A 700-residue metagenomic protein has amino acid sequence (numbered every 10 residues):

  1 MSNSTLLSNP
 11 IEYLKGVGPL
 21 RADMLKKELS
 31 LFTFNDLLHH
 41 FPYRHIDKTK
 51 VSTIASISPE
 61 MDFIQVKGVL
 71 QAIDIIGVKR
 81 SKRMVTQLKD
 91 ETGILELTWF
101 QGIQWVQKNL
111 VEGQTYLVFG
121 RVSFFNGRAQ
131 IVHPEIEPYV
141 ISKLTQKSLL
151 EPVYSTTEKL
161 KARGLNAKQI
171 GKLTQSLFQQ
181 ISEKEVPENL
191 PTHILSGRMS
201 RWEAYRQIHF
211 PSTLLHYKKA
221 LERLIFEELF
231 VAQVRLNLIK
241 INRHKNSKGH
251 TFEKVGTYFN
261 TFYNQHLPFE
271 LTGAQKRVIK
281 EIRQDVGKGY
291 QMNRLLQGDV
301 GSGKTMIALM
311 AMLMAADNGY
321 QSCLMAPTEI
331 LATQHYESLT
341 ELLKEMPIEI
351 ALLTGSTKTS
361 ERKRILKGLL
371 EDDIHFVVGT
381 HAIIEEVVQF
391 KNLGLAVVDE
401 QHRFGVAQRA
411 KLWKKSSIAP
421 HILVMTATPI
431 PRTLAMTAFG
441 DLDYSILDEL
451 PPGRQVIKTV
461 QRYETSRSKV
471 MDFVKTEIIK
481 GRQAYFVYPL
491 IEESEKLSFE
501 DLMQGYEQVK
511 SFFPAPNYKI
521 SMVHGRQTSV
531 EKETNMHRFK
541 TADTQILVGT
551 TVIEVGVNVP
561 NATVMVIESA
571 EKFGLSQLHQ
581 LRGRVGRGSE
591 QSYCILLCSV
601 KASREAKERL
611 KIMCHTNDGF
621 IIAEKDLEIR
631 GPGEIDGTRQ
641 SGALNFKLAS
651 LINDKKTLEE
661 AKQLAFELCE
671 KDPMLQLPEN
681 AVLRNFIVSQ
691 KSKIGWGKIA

Functional and structural regions predicted by a protein language model:
M1-K15, K27, A232: Long, highly charged, low-complexity intrinsically disordered interaction regions that mediate electrostatic DNA/RNA
H40-Q71, E185: OB-fold nucleic-acid-binding modules
V69, R121-V122, A570, R584: Short, surface-exposed secondary-structure boundary micro-motifs
I76-H266: Upstream accessory/linker segments immediately N-terminal to the RecA-like ATPase cores of bacterial MutS and a subset
V132, E137-I141, L395, K411-W413 (+9 more regions): N-terminal cationic and glycine-rich segments that engage phosphates or anionic surfaces
R277-K280, Q291-K611: Inter-lobe coupling/hinge segments of SF2-like helicase ATPases
H537-L547, I553-P560, M565-E568, G583 (+3 more regions): Accessory helical-bundle/CTD segments and flexible terminal tails appended to RecA-like ATPase motors
